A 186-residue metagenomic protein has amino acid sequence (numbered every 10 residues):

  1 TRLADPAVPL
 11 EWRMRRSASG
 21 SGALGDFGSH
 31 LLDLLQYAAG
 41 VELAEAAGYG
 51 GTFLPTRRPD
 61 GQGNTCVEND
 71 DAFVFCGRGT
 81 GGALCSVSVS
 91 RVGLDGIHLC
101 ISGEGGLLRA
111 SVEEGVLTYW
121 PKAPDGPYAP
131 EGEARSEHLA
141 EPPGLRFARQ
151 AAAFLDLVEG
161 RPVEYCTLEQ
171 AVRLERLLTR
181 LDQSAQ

Functional and structural regions predicted by a protein language model:
T1-C66: Predominantly a Rossmann-like dinucleotide-binding segment in NAD(P)-dependent oxidoreductases
S21-G22, H138-P142, G160-E164: Active-site rim elements
D26, R149, C166: Residue-level signal for the nucleotide or nucleotide-sugar donor/cofactor binding architecture
L31-L32, A148-A152, L178: A general structural signal for well-ordered alpha-helical segments in protein cores
E42-A47, L84-S86, L108-A110, E164-Y165: Acidic/polar loop patches that form or flank catalytic/metal-binding clefts of enzymes that bind anionic ligands
N64-D71, G81-Q150: NAD(P)-dinucleotide binding in Rossmann-like oxidoreductases
T80, A153-Q186: C-terminal helix-rich "cap/oligomerization" subdomain common to oxidoreductases
